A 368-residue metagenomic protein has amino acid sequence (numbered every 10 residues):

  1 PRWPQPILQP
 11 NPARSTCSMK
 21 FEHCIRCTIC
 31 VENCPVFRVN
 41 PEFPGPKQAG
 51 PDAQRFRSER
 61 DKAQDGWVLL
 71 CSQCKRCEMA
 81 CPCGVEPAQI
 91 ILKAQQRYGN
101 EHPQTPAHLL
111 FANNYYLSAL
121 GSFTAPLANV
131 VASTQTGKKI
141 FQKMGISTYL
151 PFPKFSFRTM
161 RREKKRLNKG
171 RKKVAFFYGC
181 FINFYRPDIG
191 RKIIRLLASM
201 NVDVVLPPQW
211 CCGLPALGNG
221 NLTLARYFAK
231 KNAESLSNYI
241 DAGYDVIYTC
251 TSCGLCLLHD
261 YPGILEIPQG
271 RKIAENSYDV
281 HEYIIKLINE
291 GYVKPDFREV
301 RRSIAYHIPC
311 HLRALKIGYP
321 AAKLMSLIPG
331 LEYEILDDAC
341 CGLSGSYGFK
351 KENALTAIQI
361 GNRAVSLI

Functional and structural regions predicted by a protein language model:
L8, V36-G66, G84-L110: Non-heme iron-sulfur electron-transfer modules
C17, R57-Q64, L287-Y292: Active-site-adjacent structural elements in folded domains
S18-F37, A63-V85, S118, F184 (+2 more regions): Cysteine-centered iron-sulfur cluster-binding motifs in ferredoxin-type domains/subunits of redox enzymes
P35-V39, P44, L69, I193-D203: Short secondary-structure boundary segments
P87-I368: Iron-sulfur cluster-binding electron-transfer modules in prokaryotic oxidoreductases
